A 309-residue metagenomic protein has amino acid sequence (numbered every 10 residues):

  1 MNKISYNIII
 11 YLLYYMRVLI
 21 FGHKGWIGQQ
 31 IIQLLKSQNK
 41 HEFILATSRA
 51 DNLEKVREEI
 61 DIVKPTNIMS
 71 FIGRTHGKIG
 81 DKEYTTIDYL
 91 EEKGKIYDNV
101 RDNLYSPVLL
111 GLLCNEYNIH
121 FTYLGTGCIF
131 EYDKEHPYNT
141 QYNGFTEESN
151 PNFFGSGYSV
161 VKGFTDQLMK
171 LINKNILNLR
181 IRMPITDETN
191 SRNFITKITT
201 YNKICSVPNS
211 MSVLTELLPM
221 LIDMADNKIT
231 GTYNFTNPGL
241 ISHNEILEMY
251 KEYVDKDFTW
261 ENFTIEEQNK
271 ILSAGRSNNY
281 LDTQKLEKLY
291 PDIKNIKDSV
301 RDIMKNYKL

Functional and structural regions predicted by a protein language model:
V18-L34: N-terminal Rossmann NAD(P)H-binding glycine-rich loop of SDR-like oxidoreductase domains
F21, F71-I72, F121-G127, L179-I181: SDR active-site strand-loop-helix element
N52-L104: NAD(P)H-binding glycine-rich loop region in Rossmannoid oxidoreductase-like domains and their noncatalytic homologs
E92-S106, C128-L179, T186: Catalytic helix-loop patch of NAD(P)-dependent Rossmann-fold dehydrogenases
Y105-L109, H120, F164-T165, V213: Conserved cofactor-binding/catalytic machinery of classical short-chain dehydrogenase/reductase
G155, Q167-E216, D223: NAD(P)-dependent short-chain dehydrogenase/reductase
M220, M224-S273, S277-N278: Mid/C-terminal beta-alpha module of Rossmann-like enzyme folds, strongest in SDR-family dehydrogenases/epimerases
K294-L309: Amphipathic terminal alpha-helices
